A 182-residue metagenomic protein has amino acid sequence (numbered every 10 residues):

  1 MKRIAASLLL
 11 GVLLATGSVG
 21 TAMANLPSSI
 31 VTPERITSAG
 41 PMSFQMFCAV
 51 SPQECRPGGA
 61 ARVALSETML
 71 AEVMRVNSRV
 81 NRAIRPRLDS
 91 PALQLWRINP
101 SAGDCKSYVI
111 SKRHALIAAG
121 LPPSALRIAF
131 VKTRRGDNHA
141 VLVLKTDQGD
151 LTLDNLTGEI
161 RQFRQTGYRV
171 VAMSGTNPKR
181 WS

Functional and structural regions predicted by a protein language model:
M1-I4: Positively charged n-region of N-terminal signal peptides that target proteins for export
S7-G17: Bacterial N-terminal signal peptides
G20-S182: A structural boundary/capping signal
